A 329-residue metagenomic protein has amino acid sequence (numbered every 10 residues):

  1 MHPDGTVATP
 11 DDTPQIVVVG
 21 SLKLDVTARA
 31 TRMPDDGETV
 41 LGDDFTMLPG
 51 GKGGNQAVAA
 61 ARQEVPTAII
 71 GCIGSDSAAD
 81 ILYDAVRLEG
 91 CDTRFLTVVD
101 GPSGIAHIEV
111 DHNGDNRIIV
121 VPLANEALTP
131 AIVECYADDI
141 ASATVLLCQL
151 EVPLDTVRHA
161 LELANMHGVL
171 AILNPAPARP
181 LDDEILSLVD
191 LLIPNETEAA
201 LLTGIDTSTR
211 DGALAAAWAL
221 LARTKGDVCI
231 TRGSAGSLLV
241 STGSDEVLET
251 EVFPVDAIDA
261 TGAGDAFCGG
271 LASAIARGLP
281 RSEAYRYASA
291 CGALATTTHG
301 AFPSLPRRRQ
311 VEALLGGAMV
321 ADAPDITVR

Functional and structural regions predicted by a protein language model:
M1-C72, S77-Y83, L88, D256-A257 (+1 more regions): Glycine-rich phosphate/adenosyl-contacting loop at the front of the ribokinase-like
M1-I16, P180, R210-R329: Conserved phosphate-binding/catalytic region of the ribokinase-like
C72, V98, I108-V145, L150: Conserved phosphate-binding/catalytic loop of the ribokinase/pfkB sugar-kinase fold
A85-D100: A glycine-rich helix N-cap at a beta->alpha junction
G90, E126-A131, A171-A178, T250: Short gly/ser/thr-rich secondary-structure transition/capping motifs
V133, V145-A215, A235-S237: Conserved beta-alpha-beta core of the PfkB/ribokinase-like small-molecule kinase fold
